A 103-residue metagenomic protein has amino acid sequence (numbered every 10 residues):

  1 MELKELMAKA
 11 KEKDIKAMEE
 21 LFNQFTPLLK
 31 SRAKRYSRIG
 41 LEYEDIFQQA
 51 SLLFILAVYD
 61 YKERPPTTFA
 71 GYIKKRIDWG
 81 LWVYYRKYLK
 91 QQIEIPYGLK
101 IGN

Functional and structural regions predicted by a protein language model:
M1-Q91: Alpha-helical promoter-recognition and RNA polymerase-docking modules of transcription initiation factors, dominated by
Y85-N103: Charged, low-cysteine interdomain linkers and short loop/connector segments that bridge structured helical modules
